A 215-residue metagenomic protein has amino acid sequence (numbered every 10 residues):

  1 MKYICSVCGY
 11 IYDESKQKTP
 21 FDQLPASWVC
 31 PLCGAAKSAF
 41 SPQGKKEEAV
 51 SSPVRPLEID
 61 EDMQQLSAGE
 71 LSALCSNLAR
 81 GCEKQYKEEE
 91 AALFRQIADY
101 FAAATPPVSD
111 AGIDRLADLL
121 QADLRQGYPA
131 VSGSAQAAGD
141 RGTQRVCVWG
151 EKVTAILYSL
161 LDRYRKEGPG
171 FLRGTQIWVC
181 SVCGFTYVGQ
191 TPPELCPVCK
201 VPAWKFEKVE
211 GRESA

Functional and structural regions predicted by a protein language model:
M1-I4, R125-Q176, S181: A broadly conserved sequence feature marking short terminus-proximal activation segments in nucleic acid-centric
C5-C8, C30-C33, C180-C183, C196-C199: Short cysteine-rich clusters marking metal-coordination/redox-active sites
D13, S38-S41, T186-T191, V201-F206: Short functional micro-motifs and their immediate structural scaffolds
Q17-V29, V188-L195: Short linker/helix segments within small regulatory modules
L32-E48, E207-A215: Short metal-binding segments enriched for Cys and/or His
Q43-A111: Extended interfacial segments that mediate partner engagement and assembly in macromolecular machines
Q65, S72-A73, I113, R125 (+1 more regions): Start-of-helix signal in alpha-solenoid helical-repeat scaffolds, especially tetratricopeptide repeats
E88-Q96, D114, D118, T143-W149: Short, charged, amphipathic alpha-helical segments
